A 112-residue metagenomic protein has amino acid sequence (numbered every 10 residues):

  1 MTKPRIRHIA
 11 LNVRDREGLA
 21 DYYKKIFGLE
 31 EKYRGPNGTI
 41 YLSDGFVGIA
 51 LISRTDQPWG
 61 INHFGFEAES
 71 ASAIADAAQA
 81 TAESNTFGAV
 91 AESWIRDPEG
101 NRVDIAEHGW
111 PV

Functional and structural regions predicted by a protein language model:
M1-G18, I61-F64, G109-V112: N-terminal beta-strand motif that seeds the catalytic metal site of vicinal oxygen chelate
P4, N37, W59, G88-V90: Loop/turn position at the start of each blade in beta-propeller repeats
R16, F64-R102, E107-V112: Vicinal oxygen chelate
L19-K24, G100: Conserved active-site tyrosine of GNAT-family acetyltransferases
K25-K32, A80-A82: Conserved acetyl-CoA-binding loop of GNAT-fold acetyltransferases
E30-N62, A68, P98, R102-G109: Conserved short beta-strand elements that form part of the metal-binding/catalytic scaffold of enzyme active sites
